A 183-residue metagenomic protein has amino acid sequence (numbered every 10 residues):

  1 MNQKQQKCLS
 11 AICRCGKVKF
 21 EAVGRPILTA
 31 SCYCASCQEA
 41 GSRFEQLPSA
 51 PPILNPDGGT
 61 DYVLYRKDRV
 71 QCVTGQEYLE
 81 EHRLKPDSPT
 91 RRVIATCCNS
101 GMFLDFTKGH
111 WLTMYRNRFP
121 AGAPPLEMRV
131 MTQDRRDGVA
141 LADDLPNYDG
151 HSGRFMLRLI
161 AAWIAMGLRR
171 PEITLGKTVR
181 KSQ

Functional and structural regions predicted by a protein language model:
M1-I12, V18-Q183: A short Gly-Trp-Pro
